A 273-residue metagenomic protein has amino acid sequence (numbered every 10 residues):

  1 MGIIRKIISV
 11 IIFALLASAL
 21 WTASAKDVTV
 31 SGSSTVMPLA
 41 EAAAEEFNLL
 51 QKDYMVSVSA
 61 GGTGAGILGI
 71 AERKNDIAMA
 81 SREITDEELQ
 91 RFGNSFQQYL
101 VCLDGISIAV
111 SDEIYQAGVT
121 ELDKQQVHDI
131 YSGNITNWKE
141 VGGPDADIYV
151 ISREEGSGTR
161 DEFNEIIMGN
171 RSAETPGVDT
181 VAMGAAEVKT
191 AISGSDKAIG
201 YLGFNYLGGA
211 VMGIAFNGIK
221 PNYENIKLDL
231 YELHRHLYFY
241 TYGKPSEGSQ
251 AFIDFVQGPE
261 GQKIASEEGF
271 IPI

Functional and structural regions predicted by a protein language model:
M1-I7: Positively charged n-region of N-terminal signal peptides that target proteins for export
I8-A19: Bacterial N-terminal signal peptides
W21-F92, F96-I273: Exported/periplasmic ABC-transporter solute-binding proteins
